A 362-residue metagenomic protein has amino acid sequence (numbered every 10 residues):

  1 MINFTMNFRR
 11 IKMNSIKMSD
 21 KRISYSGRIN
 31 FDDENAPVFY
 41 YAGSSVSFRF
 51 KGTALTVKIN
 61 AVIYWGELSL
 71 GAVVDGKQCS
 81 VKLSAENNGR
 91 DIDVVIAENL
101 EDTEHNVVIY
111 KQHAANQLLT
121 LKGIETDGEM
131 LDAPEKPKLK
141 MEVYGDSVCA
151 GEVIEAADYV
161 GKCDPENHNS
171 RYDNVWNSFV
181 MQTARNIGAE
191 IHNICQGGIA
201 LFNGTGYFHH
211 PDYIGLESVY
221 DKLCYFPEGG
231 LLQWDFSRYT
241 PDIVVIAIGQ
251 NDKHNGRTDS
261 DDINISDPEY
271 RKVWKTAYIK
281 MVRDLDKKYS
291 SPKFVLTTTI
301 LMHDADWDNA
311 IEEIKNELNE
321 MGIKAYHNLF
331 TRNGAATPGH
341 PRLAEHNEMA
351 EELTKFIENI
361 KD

Functional and structural regions predicted by a protein language model:
I2-V175, D362: N-terminal secretory targeting modules
A42-G43, D164-S266, K293, M302-D308 (+2 more regions): Conserved SGNH/GDSL esterase-like catalytic core that processes O-acyl groups on lipids and polysaccharides
K136, R238-Y239, D286-Y289: Short, conserved loop/helix-junction motifs that constitute active-site signature segments in enzyme catalytic cores
K140-Y144, C149, I191-I194, D242-A247 (+2 more regions): Structural recognition of the beta-strand scaffold that forms the well-ordered cores of secreted hydrolase catalytic
F179-E190, M281-K293, E317-I323: A structural motif corresponding to the C-terminal end of an alpha-helix and its immediate exit/capping segment
Y278-V282, I311-E312: Generic structural signal for well-ordered alpha-helices, preferentially at hydrophobic/aromatic core positions
K293-D362: Extracellular serine-dependent O-acyl
